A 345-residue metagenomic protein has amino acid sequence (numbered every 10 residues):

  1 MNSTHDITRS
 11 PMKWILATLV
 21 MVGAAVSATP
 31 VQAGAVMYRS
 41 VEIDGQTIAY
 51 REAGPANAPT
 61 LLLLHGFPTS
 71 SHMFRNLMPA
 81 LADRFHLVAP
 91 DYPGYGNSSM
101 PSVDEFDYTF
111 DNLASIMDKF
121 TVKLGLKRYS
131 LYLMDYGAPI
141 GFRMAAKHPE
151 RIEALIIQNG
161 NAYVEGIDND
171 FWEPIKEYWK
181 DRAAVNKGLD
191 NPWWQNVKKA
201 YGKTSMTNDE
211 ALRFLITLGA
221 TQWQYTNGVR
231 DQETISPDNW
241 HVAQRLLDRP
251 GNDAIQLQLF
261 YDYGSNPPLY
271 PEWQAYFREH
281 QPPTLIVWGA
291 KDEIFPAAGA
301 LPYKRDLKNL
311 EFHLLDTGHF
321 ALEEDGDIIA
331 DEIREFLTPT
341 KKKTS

Functional and structural regions predicted by a protein language model:
N2-L16: Bacterial N-terminal signal peptides that target proteins for export
I15-A25: Bacterial N-terminal signal peptides
G34-V36, G45-I48, A53-T60, V88 (+3 more regions): Flexible "cap/lid" subdomain of the alpha/beta-hydrolase fold that forms the substrate-access gate
L63-G66, A89: Structural cue for short, hydrophobic secondary-structure segments
G66-T69, D135: Active-site glycine-rich loops that stabilize anionic/oxyanionic intermediates across multiple enzyme folds
P68, P93-G96, A162, G318-A321: Alpha/beta-hydrolase active-site loop signature
P68-N76, L87: Serine-hydrolase catalytic-loop signature spanning alpha/beta hydrolases and amidase-signature enzymes
G318-A330: Catalytic histidine-centered segment of alpha/beta-hydrolase-like enzymes
